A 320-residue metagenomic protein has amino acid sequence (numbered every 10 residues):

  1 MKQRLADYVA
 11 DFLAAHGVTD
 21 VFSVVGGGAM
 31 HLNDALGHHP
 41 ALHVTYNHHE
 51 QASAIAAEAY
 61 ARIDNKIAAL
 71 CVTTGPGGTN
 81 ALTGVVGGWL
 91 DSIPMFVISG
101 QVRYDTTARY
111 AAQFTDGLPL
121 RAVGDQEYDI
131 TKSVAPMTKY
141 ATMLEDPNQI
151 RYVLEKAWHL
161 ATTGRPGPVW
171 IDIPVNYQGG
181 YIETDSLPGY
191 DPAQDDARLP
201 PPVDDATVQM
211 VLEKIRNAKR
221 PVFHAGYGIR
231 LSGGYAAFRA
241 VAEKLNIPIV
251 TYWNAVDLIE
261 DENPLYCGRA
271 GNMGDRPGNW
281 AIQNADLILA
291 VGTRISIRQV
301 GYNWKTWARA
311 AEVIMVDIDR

Functional and structural regions predicted by a protein language model:
M1-R320: N-terminal alpha/beta PP-like core and its mobile active-site loop of ThDP/TPP-dependent enzymes
